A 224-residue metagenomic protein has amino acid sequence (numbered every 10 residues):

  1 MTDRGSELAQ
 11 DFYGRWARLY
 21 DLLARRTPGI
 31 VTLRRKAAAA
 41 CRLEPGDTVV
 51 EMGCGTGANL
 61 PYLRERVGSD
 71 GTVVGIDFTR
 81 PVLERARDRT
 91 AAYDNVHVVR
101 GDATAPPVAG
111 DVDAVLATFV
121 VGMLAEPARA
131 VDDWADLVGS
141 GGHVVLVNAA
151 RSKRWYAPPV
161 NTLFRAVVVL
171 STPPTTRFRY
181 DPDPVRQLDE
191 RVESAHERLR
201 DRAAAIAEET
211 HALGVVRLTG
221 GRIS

Functional and structural regions predicted by a protein language model:
M1-L43, A58-Y62, R85, V160 (+2 more regions): Conserved class I S-adenosyl-L-methionine
E7, A24-T27, V147-R217: C-terminal alpha-helical "lid/dimerization" subdomain adjacent to the S-adenosyl-L-methionine
D47, G71, G142: Glycine-centered, small-residue-biased loops immediately flanking beta-strands in adenine/cofactor-binding cores
V50-M52, T56-A105: Class I SAM-dependent methyltransferase SAM/SAH-binding core
G68, L124-A125, V138-G139: Helix-to-beta-strand junctions that scaffold the AdoMet/dcAdoMet cofactor pocket in Class I SAM-dependent enzymes
T104-V115: A short acidic, Gly/Pro-enriched loop at the edge of an enzyme's catalytic core that lines a small-molecule cofactor
D113-P127: A short SAM/SAH-binding and catalytic strip from SAM-dependent methyltransferases
A128-S140: A short glycine-rich, Lys/Arg-flanked "PGG" loop and its adjoining helix->strand segment in the class I
